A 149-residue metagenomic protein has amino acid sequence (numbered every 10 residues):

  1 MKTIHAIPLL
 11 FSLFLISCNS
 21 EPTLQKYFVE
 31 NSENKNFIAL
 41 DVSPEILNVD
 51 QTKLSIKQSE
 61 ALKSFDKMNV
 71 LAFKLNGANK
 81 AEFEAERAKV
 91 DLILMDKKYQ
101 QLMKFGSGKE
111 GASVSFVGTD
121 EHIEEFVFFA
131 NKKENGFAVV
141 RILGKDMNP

Functional and structural regions predicted by a protein language model:
K2, V29-N31, F129-N131: A general structural signal for short secondary-structure junctions and capping/turn motifs
K2-L9: Sec-dependent signal peptide recognition, specifically the positively charged N-region followed immediately by
P8, E30-K35, K63, S107 (+2 more regions): A generic structural signal for short, non-catalytic loop/turn and secondary-structure boundary residues
F14-S17: C-terminal motif of bacterial Sec signal peptides marking the signal peptidase cleavage site
N19-P22: Bacterial signal peptide processing site
Q25-V90: Early exported N-terminus immediately downstream of N-terminal targeting peptides
E82-F105: Compact soluble domain cores
G106-P149: Extracytoplasmic electrostatic interaction patches
